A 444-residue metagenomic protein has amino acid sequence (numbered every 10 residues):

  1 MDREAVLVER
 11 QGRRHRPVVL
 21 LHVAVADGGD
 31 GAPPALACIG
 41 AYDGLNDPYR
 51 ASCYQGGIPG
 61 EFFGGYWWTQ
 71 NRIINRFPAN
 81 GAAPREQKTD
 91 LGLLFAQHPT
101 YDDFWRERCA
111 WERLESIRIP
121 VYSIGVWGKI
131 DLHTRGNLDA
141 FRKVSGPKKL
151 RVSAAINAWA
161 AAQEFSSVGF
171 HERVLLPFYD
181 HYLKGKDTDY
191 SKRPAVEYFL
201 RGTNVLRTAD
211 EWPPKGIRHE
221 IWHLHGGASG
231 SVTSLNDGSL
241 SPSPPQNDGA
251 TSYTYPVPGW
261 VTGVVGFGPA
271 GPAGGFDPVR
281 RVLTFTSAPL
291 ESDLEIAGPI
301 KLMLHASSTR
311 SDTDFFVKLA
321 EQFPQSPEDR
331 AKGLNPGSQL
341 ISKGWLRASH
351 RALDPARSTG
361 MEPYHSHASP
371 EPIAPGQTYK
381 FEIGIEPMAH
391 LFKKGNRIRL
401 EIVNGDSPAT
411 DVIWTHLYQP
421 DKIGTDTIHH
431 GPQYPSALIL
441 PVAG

Functional and structural regions predicted by a protein language model:
M1-R14, D30: Gly/Ser-rich "nucleophile elbow"/oxyanion-hole loop immediately N-terminal to the catalytic nucleophile in hydrolases
Q11, G40-D43, R151-A154, E401: Alpha/beta-hydrolase-fold catalytic nucleophile elbow
G12-H22: Glycine-rich nucleophile elbow surrounding the catalytic serine of serine-hydrolase chemistry
H22-S116: Accessory cap/linker subdomain of secreted extracellular hydrolases
I117, S123-G125: Short beta-strand/loop motif that positions the catalytic acidic residue of the alpha/beta-hydrolase fold
I130-G136: Conserved alpha/beta-hydrolase "acid-adjacent" motif
V144-A158: Catalytic histidine neighborhood in serine/cysteine hydrolases with alpha/beta-hydrolase-type architecture
A158-G444: C-terminal, loop-rich substrate-recognition/catalytic regions characterized by aromatic stacking residues
